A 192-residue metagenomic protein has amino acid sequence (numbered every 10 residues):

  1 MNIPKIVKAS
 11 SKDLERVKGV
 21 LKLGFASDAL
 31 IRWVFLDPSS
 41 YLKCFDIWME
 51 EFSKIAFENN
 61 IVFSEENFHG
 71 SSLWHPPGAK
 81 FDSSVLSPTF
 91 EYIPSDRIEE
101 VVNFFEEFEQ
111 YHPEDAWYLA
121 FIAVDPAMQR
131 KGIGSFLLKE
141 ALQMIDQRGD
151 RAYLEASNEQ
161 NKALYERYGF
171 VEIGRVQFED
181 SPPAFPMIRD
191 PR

Functional and structural regions predicted by a protein language model:
K5-G19, S27: A short beta-loop-alpha structural element at the N-terminal edge of CoA-dependent acyl/N-acetyltransferase catalytic
D28-M49: Conserved GNAT-fold acetyl-CoA-binding loop/helix
K54-S72: Conserved beta-hairpin
S71-A123, Q129, E179: Conserved acyl-donor/pantetheine-binding loop and adjacent beta-alpha core of acyl/acetyltransferases and related
D115-Y118, M144-S157: Conserved GNAT acetyl-CoA-binding A-motif
I122-Q129, Y153-A163, E179-P182, D190-P191: Conserved beta-strand-loop-alpha-helix junction that forms the acyl-donor binding cleft
V124, R130-Q143: Conserved acetyl-CoA-binding loop-helix of GNAT-fold acetyltransferases
S135, Q147-G149, N158-R175, E179: Conserved active-site alpha-helix within GNAT-family acetyltransferase domains
